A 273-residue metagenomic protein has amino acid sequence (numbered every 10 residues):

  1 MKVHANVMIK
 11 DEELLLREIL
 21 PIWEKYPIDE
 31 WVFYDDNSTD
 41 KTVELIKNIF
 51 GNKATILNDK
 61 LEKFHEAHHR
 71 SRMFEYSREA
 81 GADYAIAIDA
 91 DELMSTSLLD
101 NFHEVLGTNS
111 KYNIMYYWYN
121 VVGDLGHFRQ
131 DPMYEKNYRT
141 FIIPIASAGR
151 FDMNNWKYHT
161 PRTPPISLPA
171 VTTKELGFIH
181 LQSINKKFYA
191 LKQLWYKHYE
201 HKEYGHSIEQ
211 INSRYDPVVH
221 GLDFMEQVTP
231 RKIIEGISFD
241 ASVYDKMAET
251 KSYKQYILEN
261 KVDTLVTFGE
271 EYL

Functional and structural regions predicted by a protein language model:
K2-H4: Cell-envelope/extracellular polymer assembly enzymes that use nucleotide-activated donors
D11-Y26: Short, well-formed alpha-helical segments that are part of the catalytic scaffolds of diverse glycosyltransferases
L14, L61-R70: A short, glycine-/small-residue-rich helix N-cap motif at loop->alpha-helix starts within glycosyltransferase
Y34-I46, L61-K63: A conserved acidic beta->alpha catalytic loop
A67-S71, T96-L273: Catalytic-site signature of metal-activated, phosphate-bearing donor transferases, centered on the GT-A/GT-A-like
S71-Y84: Active-site nucleotide-sugar/metal-binding loop of Leloir-type enzymes
G81-S95: Short beta-strand-to-loop acidic/aromatic patch adjacent to the donor-nucleotide binding site
